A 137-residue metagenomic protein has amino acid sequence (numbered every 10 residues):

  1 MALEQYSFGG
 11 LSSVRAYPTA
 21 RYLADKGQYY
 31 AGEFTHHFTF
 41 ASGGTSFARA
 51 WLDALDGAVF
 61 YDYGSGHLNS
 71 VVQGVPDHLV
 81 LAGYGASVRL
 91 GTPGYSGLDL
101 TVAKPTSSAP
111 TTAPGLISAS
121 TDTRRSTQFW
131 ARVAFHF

Functional and structural regions predicted by a protein language model:
M1-F137: C-terminal transmembrane beta-barrel domains of outer membrane proteins
